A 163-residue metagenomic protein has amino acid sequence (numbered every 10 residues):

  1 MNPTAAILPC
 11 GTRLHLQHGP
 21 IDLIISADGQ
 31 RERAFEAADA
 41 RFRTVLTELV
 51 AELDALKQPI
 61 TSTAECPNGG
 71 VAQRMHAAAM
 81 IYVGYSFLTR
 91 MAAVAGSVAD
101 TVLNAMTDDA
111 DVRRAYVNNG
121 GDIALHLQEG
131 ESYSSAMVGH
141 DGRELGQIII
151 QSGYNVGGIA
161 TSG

Functional and structural regions predicted by a protein language model:
M1-A38: N-terminal basic/disordered segments at the start of proteins
M1-P3, E32-N118, D122: Alpha/propeptide regions of enzymes that mature by internal proteolysis
A5-L8, V98, A115-V117, H140-R143 (+1 more regions): Short amphipathic alpha-helical surface micro-motifs
A6, H15, G84, V138-H140 (+1 more regions): Homeobox/homeodomain signature
L8-C10, D109, G153: Residues that act as N-cap/strand-start positions at coil-to-secondary-structure junctions
H15-H18, H76, H126, H140: Histidine (H) residue identity feature
D22, R31-R33, A55, I81 (+4 more regions): A generic structural micro-environment signature that highlights single residues at secondary-structure boundaries
N119-G163: Conserved mixed alpha/beta catalytic, RNA-binding, or beta-rich assembly cores of soluble enzyme, regulatory
